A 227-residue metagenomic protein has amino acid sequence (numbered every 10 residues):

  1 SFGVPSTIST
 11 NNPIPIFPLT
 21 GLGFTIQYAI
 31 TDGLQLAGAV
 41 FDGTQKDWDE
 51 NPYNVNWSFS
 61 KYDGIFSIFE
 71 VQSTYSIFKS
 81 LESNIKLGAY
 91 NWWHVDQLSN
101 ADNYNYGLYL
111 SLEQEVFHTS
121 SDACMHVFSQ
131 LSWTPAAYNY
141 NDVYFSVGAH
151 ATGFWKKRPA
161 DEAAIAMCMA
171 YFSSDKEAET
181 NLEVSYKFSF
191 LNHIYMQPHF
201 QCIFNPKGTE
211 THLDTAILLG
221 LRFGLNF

Functional and structural regions predicted by a protein language model:
S1-I65: Surface-exposed coil loops of outer-membrane beta-barrel proteins
F24, F69-V71, L110-L112, V127 (+4 more regions): Membrane-embedded beta-strands of outer-membrane beta-barrel proteins, especially the hydrophobic/small aromatic
T25-A29, Q72-S76, E113-F117, H150-T152 (+2 more regions): Transmembrane beta-barrel domains of outer membrane proteins
G33, Y75-N84, F117-M125, G153-A163 (+1 more regions): Short loop/turn motifs that connect adjacent beta-strands in outer-membrane beta-barrel proteins
L36-D42, I85-N91, V127-W133, F145-A149 (+3 more regions): Transmembrane beta-barrel strands of outer-membrane/channel proteins
G43-S111, T119: Surface-exposed beta-loop-beta
D47, K61-Y62, L98-N103, W133-Y144 (+2 more regions): Solvent-exposed loop/turn segments connecting transmembrane beta-strands in outer-membrane beta-barrel proteins
D214-F227: Outer-membrane beta-barrel "beta-signal"
